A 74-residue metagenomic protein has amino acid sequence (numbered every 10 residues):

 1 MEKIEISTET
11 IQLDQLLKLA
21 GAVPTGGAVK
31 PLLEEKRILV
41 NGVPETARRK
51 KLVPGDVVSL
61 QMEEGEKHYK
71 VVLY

Functional and structural regions predicted by a protein language model:
M1-I11: A detector for short, charged/polar N-terminal pre-domain segments
I11-P54: A basic, amphipathic helix-loop patch mediating RNA/tRNA/ribosome contacts
A47-Y74: C-terminal structural segments of small proteins and small subunits
